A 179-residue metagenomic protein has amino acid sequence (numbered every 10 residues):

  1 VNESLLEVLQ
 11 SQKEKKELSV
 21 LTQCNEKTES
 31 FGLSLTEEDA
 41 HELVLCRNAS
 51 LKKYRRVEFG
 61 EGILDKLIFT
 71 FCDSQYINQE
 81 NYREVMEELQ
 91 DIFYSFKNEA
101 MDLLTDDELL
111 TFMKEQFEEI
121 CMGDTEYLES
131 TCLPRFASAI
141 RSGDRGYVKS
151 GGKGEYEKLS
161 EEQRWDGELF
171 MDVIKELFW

Functional and structural regions predicted by a protein language model:
V1-E7, Q163, G167-W179: Short acidic DE-rich linear segments
V1-L35: Leu/Val/Ala/Ile-rich N-terminal alpha-helices, chiefly Sec-type signal peptides and the beginnings
L33-V173: Acidic, low-complexity, intrinsically disordered interaction modules
